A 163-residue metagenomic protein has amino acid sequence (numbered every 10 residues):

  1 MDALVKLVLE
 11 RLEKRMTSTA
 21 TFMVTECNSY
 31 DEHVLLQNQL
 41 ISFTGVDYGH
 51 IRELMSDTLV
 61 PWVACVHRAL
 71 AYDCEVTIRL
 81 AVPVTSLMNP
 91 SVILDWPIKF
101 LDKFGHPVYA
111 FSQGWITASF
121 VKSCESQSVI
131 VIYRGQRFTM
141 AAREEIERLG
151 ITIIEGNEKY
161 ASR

Functional and structural regions predicted by a protein language model:
M1-R163: Intrinsic disorder
